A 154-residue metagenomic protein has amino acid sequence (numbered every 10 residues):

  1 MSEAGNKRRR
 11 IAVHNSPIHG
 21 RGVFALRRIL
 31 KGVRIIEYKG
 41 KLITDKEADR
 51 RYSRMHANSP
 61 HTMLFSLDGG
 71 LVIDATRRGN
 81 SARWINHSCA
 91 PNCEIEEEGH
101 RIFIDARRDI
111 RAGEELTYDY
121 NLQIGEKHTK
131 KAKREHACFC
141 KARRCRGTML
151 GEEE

Functional and structural regions predicted by a protein language model:
M1-S2, N121: Compositionally biased, intrinsically disordered low-complexity regions used as flexible
E3-E96: Catalytic cores of histone-lysine modification enzymes
S88-E154: C-terminal SET catalytic tail plus cysteine-rich post-SET Zn-binding segment of SAM-dependent SET-domain
